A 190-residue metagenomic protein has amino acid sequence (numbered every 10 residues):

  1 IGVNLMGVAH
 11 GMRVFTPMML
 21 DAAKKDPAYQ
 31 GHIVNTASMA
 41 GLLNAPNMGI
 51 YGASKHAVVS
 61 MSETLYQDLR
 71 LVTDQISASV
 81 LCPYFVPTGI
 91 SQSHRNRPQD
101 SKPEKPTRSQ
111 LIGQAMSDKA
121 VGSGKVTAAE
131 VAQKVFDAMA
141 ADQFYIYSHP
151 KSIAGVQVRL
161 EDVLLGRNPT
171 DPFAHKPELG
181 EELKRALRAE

Functional and structural regions predicted by a protein language model:
A9, Y51: Catalytic tyrosine of NAD(P)H-dependent dehydrogenase/reductases that use a Tyr as the general acid/base
M12, S54: Active-site helix of classical SDR
V14-Y29: A short helix-coil junction within the Rossmann-fold of NAD(P)-dependent oxidoreductases
S38: Residue(s) in the substrate-gating loop at a strand-loop-helix junction that position the organic substrate next
L43, T64-I76: Active-site-adjacent segment of SDR/Rossmann-fold oxidoreductases
L43-I50: Active-site loop immediately N-terminal to the catalytic Tyr-X3-Lys motif of short-chain dehydrogenase/reductase
L71-H149: SDR active-site lid
